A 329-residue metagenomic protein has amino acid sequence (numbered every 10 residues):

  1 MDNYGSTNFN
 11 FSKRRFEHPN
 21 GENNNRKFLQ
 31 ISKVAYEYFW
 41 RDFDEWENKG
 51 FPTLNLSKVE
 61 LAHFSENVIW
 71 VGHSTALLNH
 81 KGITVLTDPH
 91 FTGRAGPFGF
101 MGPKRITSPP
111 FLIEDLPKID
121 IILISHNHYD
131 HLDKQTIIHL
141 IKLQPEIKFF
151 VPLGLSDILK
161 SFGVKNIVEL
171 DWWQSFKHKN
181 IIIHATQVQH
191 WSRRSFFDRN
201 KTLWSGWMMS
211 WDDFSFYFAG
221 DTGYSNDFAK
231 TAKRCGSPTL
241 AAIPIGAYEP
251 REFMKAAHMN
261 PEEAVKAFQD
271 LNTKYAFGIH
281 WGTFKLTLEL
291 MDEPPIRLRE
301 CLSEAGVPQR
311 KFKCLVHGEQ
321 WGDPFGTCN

Functional and structural regions predicted by a protein language model:
M1-K104, P109-D115, M209-F218, T239-G246 (+1 more regions): Metallo-beta-lactamase
Y4-P19, I113-L116, I121, H128 (+5 more regions): Cap/insert and terminal regions of metallo-dependent hydrolase folds
D44-S65, P152-F214, R297-E319, P324-F325: Metallo-beta-lactamase
H73, H126-H131, H190-S192, F218 (+2 more regions): Histidine-centered active-site/metal-ligand motif
L77-K81, K177-P238, K255-E263: Catalytic core of the metallo-beta-lactamase
D88, H126, D221: Conserved G/P- and acidic residue-centered "switch" motifs that form tight phosphate/ATP-binding loops in soluble
F91-G99, T107-S175, T186-Q187: Active-site HxH/HxHxD metal-binding segment of metal-dependent hydrolases
A95, L132, R193, R251 (+1 more regions): Glycine/Thr-rich phosphate-binding loops of Rossmann-like dinucleotide-binding domains
